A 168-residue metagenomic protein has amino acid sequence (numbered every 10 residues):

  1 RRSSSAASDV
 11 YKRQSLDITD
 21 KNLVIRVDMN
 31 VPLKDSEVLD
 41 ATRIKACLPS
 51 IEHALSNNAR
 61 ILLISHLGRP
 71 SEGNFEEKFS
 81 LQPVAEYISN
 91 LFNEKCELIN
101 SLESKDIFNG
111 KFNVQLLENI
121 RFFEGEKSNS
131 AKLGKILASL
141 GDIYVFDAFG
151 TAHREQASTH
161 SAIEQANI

Functional and structural regions predicted by a protein language model:
R1-D9: Positively charged, low-complexity/disordered segments
S8-I168: Active-site loop-to-helix "anion-binding N-cap" substructures in soluble metabolic enzymes
